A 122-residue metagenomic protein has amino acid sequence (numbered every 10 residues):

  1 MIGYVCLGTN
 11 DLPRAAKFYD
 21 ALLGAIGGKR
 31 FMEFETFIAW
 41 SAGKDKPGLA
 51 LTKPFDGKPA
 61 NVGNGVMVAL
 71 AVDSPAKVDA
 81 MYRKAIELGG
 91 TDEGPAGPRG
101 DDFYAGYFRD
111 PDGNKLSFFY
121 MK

Functional and structural regions predicted by a protein language model:
M1, N61-N64, G100: Short glycine-enriched loop/turn motifs at secondary-structure junctions
M1-K17, V68, K122: N-terminal beta-strand motif that seeds the catalytic metal site of vicinal oxygen chelate
Y4-C6, A50, M67, Y107 (+1 more regions): Conserved beta-strand segments that form the floor/walls of ligand-binding pockets within enzyme and binding domains
L7-G48: Core segments of cupin and vicinal oxygen chelate
G8, G63-G65, G94: Glycine-centered small-residue hotspots that permit tight backbone geometry or close packing
R14-K17, A21-G24, A76-E87: Replace "anionic and nucleotidyl ligands
I26, Y82-K122: Vicinal oxygen chelate
S41-D73, K77-A80: Long, continuous compositionally biased terminal/linker segments
